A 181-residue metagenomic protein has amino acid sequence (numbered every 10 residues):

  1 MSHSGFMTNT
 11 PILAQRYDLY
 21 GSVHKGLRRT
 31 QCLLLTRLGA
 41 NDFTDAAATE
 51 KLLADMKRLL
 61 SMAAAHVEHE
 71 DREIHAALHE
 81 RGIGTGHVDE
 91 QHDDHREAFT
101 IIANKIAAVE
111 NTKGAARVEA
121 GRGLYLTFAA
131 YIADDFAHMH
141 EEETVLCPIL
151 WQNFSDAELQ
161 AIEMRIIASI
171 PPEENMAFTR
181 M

Functional and structural regions predicted by a protein language model:
M1-M181: Small-residue-biased structural context
